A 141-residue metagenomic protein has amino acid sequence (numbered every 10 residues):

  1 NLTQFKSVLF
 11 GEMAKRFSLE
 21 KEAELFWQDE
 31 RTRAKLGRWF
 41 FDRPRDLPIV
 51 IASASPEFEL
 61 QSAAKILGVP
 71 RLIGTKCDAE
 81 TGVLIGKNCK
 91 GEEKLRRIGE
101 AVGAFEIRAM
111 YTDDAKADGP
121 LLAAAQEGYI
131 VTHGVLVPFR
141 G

Functional and structural regions predicted by a protein language model:
N1-E20: Alpha-helical membrane-targeting segments
K21-G141: C-terminal cap/substrate-recognition subdomain and adjoining C-terminal extension of metal-dependent phosphatase-like
